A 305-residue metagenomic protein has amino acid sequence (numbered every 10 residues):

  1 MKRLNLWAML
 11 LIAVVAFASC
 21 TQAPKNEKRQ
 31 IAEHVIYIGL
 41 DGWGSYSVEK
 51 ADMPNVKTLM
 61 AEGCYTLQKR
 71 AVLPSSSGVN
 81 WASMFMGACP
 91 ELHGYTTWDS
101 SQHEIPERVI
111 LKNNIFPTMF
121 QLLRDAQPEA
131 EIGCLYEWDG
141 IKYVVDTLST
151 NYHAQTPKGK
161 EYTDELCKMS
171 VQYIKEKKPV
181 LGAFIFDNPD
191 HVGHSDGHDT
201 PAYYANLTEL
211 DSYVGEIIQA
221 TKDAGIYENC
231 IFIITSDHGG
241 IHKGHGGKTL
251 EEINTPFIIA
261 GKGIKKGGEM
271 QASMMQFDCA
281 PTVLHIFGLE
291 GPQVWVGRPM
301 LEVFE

Functional and structural regions predicted by a protein language model:
M1-K28: Bacterial Sec-dependent N-terminal signal peptides
C20-I36, L40-A61, A126, E131 (+3 more regions): …; additionally, a secondary subgroup of soluble metalloenzymes is captured
N26-I31, G44-D125: Active-site nucleophile/metal-coordination loop of metallo-enzymes that catalyze phosphate/sulfate and related
I31-I36, A61-L67, A126-G133, K177-G182 (+3 more regions): Loop/turn elements at helix/coil->beta-strand transitions in domains of secreted/extracellular proteins
Y37, N55, E209-T249, V283: Metal-dependent active-site segment of extracytoplasmic phospho-/sulfohydrolases and closely related
F85, K248-E290, L301: Substrate-binding rim/cap in mid-to-C-terminal beta-strand-loop elements of soluble/periplasmic
H93-T97, I105-Y162: Catalytic-site neighborhoods of secreted/periplasmic enzymes that process anionic sulfate/phosphate groups
D139-A154, K168-S212, E216: Active-site His/acidic residue clusters
